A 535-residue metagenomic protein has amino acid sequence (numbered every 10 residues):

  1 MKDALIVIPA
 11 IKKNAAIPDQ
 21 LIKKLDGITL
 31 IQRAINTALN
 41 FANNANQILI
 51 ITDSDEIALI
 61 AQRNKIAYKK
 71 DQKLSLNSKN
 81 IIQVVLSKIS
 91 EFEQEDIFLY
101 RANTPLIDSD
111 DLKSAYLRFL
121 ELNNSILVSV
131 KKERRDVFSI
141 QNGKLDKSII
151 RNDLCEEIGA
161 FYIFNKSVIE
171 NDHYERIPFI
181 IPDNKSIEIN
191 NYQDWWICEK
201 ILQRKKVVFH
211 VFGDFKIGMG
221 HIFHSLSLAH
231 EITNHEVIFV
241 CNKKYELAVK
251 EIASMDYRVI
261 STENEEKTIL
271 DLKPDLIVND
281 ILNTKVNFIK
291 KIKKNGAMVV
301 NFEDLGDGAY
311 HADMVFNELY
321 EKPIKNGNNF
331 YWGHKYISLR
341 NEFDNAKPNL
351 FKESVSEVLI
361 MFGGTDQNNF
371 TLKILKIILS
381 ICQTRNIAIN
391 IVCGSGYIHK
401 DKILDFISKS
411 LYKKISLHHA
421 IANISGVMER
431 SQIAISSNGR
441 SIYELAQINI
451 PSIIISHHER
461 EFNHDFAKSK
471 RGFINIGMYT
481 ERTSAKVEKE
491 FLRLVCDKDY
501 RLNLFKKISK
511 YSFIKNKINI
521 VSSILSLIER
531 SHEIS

Functional and structural regions predicted by a protein language model:
M1-P18: N-terminal nucleotide-binding beta1-loop-alpha1 segment
D3, R118, N191, F513-S535: C-terminal alpha-helical cap of glycosyltransferases
L49, D55-L99, L106-S114, S261-K273 (+2 more regions): Short phosphate-binding loop-to-helix
S78-V84, P105-N184: Conserved core of the sugar-phosphate nucleotidyltransferase
D172, R176-I197, A312-N369, H399-D401: A nucleotide-sugar donor-handling region in carbohydrate enzymes
Y245, E357-R430: Donor-nucleotide binding loops and adjacent catalytic segments primarily of GT-B fold Leloir glycosyltransferases
E429-R440: Acidic donor-binding loop of glycosyltransferase active sites
T480-Y511, R530: Conserved donor-nucleotide binding/catalytic region of nucleotide-linked donor-dependent transferases
